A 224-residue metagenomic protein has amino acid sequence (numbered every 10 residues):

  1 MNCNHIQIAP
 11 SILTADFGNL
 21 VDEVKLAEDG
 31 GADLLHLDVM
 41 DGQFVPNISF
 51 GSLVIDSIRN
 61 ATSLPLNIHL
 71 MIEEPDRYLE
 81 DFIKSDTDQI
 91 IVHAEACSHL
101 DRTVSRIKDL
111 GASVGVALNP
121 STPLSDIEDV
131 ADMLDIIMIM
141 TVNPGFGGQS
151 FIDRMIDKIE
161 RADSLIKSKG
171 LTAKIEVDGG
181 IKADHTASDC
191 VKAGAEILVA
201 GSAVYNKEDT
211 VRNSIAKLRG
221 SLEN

Functional and structural regions predicted by a protein language model:
M1-T87, I91, C97-H99, R106 (+7 more regions): Conserved N-terminal beta1-alpha1 strand-loop-helix module at the mouth
H36, E176-V177: Generic enzyme active-site microenvironment
T87-E95, V191-V199: Short, electropositive alpha-helical surface patch
G147-F151: Glycine/threonine-rich flexible loop motifs
K169-L171: Beta-rich strand-turn-strand
V177-I181, V199-A203: Glycine-rich beta-strand-to-loop/alpha-helix junction loops that act as flexible
I181-A193: Acidic, divalent-metal-coordinating active-site segment for phosphoryl/phosphodiester hydrolysis, typified by short
